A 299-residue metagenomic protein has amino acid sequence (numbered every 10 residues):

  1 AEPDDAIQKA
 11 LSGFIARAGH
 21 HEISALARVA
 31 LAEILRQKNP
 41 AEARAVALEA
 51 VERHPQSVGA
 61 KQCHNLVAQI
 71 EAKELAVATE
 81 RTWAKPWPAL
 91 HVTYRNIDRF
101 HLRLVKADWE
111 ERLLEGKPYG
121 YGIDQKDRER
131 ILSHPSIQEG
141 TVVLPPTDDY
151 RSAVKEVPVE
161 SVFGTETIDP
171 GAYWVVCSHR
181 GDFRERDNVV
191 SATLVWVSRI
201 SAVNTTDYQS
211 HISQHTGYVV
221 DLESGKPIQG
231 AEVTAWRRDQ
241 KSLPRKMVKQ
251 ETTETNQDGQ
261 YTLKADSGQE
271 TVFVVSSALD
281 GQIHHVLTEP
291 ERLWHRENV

Functional and structural regions predicted by a protein language model:
A1-V299: N-terminal, cleavable Sec-dependent signal peptides of secreted/periplasmic/extracellular proteins
